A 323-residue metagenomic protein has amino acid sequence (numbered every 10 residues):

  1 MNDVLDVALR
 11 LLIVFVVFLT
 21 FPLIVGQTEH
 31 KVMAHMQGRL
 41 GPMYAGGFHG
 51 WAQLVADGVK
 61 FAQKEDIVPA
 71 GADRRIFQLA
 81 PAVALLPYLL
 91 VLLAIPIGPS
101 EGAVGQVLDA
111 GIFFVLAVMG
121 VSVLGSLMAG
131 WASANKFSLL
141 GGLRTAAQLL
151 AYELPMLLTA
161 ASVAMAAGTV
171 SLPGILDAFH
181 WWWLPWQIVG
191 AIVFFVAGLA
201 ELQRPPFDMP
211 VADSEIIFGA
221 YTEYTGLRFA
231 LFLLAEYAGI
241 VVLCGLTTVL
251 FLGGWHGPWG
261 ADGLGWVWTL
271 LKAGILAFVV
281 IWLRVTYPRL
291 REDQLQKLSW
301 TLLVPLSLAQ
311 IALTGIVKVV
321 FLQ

Functional and structural regions predicted by a protein language model:
M1-Q323: Selective transmembrane helix interface/packing segments
